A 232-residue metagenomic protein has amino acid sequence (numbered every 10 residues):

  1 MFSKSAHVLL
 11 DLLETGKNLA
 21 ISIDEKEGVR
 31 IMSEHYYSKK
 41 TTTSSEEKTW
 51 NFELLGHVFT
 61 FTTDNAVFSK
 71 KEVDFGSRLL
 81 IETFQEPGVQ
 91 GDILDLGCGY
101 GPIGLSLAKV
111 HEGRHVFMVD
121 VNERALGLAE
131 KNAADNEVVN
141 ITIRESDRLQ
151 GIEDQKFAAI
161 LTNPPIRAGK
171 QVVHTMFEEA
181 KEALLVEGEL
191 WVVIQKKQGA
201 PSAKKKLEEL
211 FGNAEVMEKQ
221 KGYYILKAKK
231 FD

Functional and structural regions predicted by a protein language model:
L9-L55, A66: N-terminal auxiliary segments of SAM/dcSAM-dependent transferases
K40-V89: SAM-dependent Rossmann-like transferase core, predominantly class I methyltransferases with a strong bias toward
G76-T162: Conserved SAM/SAH cofactor-binding pocket of Class I
L107, E179-K181, L207: Class I S-adenosylmethionine-dependent transferase superfamily signal
H174-V186: A short glycine-rich, Lys/Arg-flanked "PGG" loop and its adjoining helix->strand segment in the class I
E187-I194: Conserved beta-strand signature within the Rossmann-like core of class I S-adenosyl-L-methionine
Q195-G212: Conserved class I S-adenosyl-L-methionine
K219-D232: Core SAM-dependent methyltransferase catalytic element
